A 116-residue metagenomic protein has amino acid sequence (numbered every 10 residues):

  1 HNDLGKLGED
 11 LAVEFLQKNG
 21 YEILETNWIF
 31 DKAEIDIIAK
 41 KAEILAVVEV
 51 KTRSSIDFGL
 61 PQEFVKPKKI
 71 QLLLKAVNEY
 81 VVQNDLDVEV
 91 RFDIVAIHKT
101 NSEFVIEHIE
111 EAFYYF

Functional and structural regions predicted by a protein language model:
H1-T26: Acidic-basic catalytic patches of nuclease active cores, encompassing PD-(D/E)XK and other metal-cofactor nuclease
E9, E34-D36, E49, K69 (+1 more regions): Acidic active-site catalytic centers that drive phospho-/nucleotidyl reactions and related ester hydrolyses
L16, I35-I56, L73: Conserved catalytic cores of phosphodiester-cleaving nucleases, focusing on short active-site segments
E22-V47, F116: Active-site metal-binding core of divalent-cation-utilizing nuclease and nuclease-like domains
W28-F30, T52, A96: Short, glycine/acidic-enriched loop or turn micro-motifs at the edges of active sites
S54-L74, E79: Mg2+/Mn2+-dependent nuclease catalytic core
V82-F116: Domain-level recognition of nuclease-like catalytic cores that cleave nucleotide substrates
